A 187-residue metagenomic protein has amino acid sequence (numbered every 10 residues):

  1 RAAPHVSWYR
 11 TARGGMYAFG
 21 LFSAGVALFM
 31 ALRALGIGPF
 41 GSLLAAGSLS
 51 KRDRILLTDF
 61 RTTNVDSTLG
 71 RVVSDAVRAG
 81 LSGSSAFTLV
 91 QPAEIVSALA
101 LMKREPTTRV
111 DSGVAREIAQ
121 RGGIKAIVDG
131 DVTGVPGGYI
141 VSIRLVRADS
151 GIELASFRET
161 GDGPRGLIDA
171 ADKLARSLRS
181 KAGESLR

Functional and structural regions predicted by a protein language model:
R1-W8: N-terminal intrinsically disordered, acidic low-complexity segments at the extreme N-terminus
Y9-R10, L49-R52, G138: A generic fold-level signal
R10-M16: Membrane-interfacial entry segments at the cytosolic side of transmembrane helices
Y17-P39: Single-pass transmembrane signal-anchor helices and their membrane-water interface zones
R33-A79: A structural "domain/chain start" motif
F40-S42, G80, A93-R187: Catalytic-center loop of serine/cysteine hydrolases
A79-T88: Signal peptide-proximal N-terminal region of secreted/periplasmic/extracellular or secretory-lumen proteins
